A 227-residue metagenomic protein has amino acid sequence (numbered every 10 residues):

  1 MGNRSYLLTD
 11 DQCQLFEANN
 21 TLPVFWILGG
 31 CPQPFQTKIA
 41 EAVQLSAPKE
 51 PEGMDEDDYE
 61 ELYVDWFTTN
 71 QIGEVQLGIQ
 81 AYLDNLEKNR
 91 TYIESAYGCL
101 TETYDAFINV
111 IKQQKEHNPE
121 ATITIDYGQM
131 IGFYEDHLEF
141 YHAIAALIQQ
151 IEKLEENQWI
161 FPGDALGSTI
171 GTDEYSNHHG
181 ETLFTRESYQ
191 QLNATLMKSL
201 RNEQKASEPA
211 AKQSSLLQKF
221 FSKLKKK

Functional and structural regions predicted by a protein language model:
M1-Q36, E41-Q44: Short, extreme N-terminal segment that most often corresponds to the first beta-strand
M1-R4, D11, E116-K227: Acidic, proline/glycine-rich low-complexity IDRs
G2, N20, C99-E102, A106 (+1 more regions): Short, well-structured alpha-helical interface segments that form or flank functional binding sites
Q33, G53-E61, V75, Y92-I93 (+5 more regions): The transition from N-terminal targeting/processing segments to the mature protein
Q36-A96: Low-complexity, serine/threonine/proline-enriched polar segments
E94-I111, Y141-I148: Well-ordered, non-membrane alpha-helical segments in soluble/globular domains
